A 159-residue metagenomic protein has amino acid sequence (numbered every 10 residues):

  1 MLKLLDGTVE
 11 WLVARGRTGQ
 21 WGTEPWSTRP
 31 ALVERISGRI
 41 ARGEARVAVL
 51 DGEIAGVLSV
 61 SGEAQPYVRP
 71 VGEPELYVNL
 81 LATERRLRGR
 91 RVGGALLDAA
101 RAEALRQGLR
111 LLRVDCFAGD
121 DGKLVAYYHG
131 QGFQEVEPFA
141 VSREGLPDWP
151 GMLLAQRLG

Functional and structural regions predicted by a protein language model:
D6-R35: Conserved GNAT-fold acetyl-CoA-binding loop/helix
R29-V47, Y77: A short helix-loop-beta-strand connector motif used in the catalytic cores of GNAT acetyltransferases and, in some
V47, E53-A64, Y77, A82: Conserved beta-strand in the GNAT
V78-R88, A118: A short, internal acetyl-CoA/4′-phosphopantetheine-binding micro-motif in the GNAT/acyltransferase core
T83, G89-A104, A126-G130: Conserved acetyl-CoA-binding loop-helix of GNAT-fold acetyltransferases
L97, A104-C116: Conserved GNAT acetyl-CoA-binding A-motif
V114-V125, S142-L146: Conserved beta-strand-loop-alpha-helix junction that forms the acyl-donor binding cleft
Y128-P138: Conserved acetyl-CoA-binding loop of GNAT-fold acetyltransferases
